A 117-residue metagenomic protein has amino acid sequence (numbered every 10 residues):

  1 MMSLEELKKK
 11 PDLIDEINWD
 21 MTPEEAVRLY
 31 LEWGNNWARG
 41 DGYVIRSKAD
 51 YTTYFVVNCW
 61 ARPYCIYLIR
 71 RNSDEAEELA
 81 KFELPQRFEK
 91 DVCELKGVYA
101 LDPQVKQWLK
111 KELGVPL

Functional and structural regions predicted by a protein language model:
M1-A26, A100: N-terminal trafficking/processing presequences and adjacent post-cleavage segments of proteins routed to secretion
M1-E5, K9, Q107, K111-L117: Short intrinsically disordered terminal tails
M21, E25-P103: Acidic, low-complexity, intrinsically disordered interaction modules
